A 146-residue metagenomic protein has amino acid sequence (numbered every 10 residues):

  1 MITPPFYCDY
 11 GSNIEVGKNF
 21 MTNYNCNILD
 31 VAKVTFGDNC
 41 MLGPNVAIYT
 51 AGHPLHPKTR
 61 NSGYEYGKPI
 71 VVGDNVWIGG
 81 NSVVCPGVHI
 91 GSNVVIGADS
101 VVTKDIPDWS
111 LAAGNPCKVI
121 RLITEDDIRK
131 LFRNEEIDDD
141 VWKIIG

Functional and structural regions predicted by a protein language model:
M1: N-terminal active-site beta-alpha-beta segment that forms phosphate/nucleotide-binding and substrate-recognition loops
P4-V16, M21-H89, N115-P116, L122-T124 (+1 more regions): Flexible, glycine/small-residue-enriched loop-and-beta-strand segment within the central core of proteins
V88, D99-S100, I106, N115: Short beta-to-alpha loop/turn elements within the nucleotide-binding domains of ABC transporters
A112: Conserved active-site beta-strand element of glycosyltransferases/polysaccharide synthases
K130-G146: Acidic/histidine-enriched, glycine/proline-rich intrinsically disordered or flexible terminal extensions
